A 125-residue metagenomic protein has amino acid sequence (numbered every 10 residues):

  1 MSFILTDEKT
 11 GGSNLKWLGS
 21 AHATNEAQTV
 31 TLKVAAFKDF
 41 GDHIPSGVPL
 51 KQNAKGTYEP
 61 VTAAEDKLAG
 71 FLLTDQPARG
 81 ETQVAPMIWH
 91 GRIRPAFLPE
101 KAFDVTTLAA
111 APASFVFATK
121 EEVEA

Functional and structural regions predicted by a protein language model:
M1-A125: Surface-exposed, low-hydrophobicity beta-strand/loop segments enriched in small/polar/acidic residues
